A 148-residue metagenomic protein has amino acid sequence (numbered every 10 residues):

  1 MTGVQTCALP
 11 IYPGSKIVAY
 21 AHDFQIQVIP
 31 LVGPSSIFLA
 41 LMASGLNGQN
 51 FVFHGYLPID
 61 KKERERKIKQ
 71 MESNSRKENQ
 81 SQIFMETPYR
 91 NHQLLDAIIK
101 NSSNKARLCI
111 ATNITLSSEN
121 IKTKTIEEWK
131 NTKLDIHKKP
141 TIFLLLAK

Functional and structural regions predicted by a protein language model:
M1, I29, Q82-I83: A residue-level structural signature of the nucleotidyltransferase/glycosyltransferase Rossmann-like core
T2-L9: Short, small-residue-biased leader/transition segments that mark boundaries at the very start of proteins
V4, V32, H137-K138: A generic fold-level signal
T6, G45, R76, N101-S102: Alpha-helix termination/capping residues and helix-transition junctions
C7, D60-R64, T115-S118: A broad, structure-centric signal for solvent-exposed, well-ordered loop/edge residues that line or flank functional
A8, L57-I59, Y89: Short histidine/acidic/glycine/proline-rich micro-motifs that form metal- and phosphate-coordinating active-site loops
Y12-N74: Class I SAM-dependent methyltransferase SAM-binding "motif I" and its flanking Rossmann-like core
K77-K148: A contiguous loop/helix-start segment that scaffolds small-molecule binding in enzyme catalytic cores
